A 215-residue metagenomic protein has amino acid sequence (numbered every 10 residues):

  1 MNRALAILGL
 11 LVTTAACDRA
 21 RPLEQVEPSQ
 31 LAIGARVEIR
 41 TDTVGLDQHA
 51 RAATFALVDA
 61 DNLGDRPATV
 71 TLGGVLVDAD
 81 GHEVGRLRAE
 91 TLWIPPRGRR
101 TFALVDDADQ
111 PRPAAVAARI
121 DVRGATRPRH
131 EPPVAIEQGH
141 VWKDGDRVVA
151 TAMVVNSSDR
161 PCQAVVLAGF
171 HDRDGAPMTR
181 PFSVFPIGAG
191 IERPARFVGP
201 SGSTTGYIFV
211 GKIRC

Functional and structural regions predicted by a protein language model:
M1-A6: Bacterial N-terminal signal peptides that target proteins for export
T13-A16: C-terminal motif of bacterial Sec signal peptides marking the signal peptidase cleavage site
R21-E24, T101-V149, R180-P181, S201-C215: Terminal connector regions
E24-L46: Post-signal peptide N-terminal segment of mature Sec-exported envelope proteins
R51-L57, G145-T151: Short, solvent-exposed loop/turn segments enriched in Ser/Thr/Gly
A60-G64, V154-S158: Asparagine-centered strand-capping/turn motif at beta-strand->loop junctions
P67-T71, D78-R88, H130-P133, R173-F182: Short beta-strand and strand-turn-strand segments in soluble, beta-rich domains
V84-P111, M178-S203: Intrinsically disordered, low-complexity Pro/Gly/Ser/Thr-rich segments with frequent PxxP/GP/PP motifs and embedded
